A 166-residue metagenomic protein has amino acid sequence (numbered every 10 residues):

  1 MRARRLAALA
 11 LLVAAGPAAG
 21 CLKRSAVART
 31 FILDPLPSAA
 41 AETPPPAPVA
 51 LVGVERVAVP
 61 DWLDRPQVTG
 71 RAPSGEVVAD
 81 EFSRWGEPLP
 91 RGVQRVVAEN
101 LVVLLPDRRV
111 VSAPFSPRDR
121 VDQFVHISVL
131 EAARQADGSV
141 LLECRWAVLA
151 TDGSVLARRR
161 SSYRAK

Functional and structural regions predicted by a protein language model:
M1-A19: Sec-dependent bacterial lipoprotein signal peptides
P17-P37: Bacterial Sec signal peptide processing site at the extreme N-terminus
D34-P46, W62: Compositionally biased, proline/threonine/alanine/serine-rich low-complexity intrinsically disordered stretches
P48-P117: N-terminal segment of the mature soluble domain
L51-E55, P114-Q135: A short, hydrophobic beta-strand-centered structural micro-motif
V54, I127-V129, C144-W146, R159-S161: A structural signal for short, well-ordered beta-strand segments
E76-G86, D152-K166: Short secondary-structure boundary motifs at beta->alpha junctions and helix caps
Q135-R158: Short, low-complexity, polybasic intrinsically disordered segments
